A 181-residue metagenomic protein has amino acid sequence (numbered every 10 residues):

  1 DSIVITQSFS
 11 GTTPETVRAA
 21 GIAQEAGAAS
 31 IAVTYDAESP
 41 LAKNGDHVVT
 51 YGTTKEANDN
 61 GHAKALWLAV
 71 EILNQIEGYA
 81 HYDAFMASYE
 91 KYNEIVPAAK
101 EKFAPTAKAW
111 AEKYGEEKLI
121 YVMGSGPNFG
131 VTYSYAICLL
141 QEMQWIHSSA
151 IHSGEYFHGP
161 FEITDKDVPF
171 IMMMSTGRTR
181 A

Functional and structural regions predicted by a protein language model:
D1, E38, A109-K113, H158-F161: Short, flexible, glycine/charge-rich loop motifs used to bind or transfer phosphoryl groups or to couple energy/partner
D1-Q7, T12-P14, H147-E162: Glycine-rich oxoanion-binding loops at beta->alpha junctions
D1-Y82, S125, M173-A181: Glycine-rich phosphate-binding loops that contact phosphosugars or nucleotide phosphates
E25, P40-K43, E112-E116, Y121 (+2 more regions): Solvent-exposed alpha-helices and their adjacent loops that cap or buttress functional pockets in soluble metabolic
V70-I151: Active-site phosphate/pyrophosphate-binding segments
N128-V131, Y135, Y156-H158, D165-V168: Short, well-structured alpha-helical interface segments that form or flank functional binding sites
M143-Q144, P160-A181: Glycine/small-residue-rich hydrophobic helix-like segments
